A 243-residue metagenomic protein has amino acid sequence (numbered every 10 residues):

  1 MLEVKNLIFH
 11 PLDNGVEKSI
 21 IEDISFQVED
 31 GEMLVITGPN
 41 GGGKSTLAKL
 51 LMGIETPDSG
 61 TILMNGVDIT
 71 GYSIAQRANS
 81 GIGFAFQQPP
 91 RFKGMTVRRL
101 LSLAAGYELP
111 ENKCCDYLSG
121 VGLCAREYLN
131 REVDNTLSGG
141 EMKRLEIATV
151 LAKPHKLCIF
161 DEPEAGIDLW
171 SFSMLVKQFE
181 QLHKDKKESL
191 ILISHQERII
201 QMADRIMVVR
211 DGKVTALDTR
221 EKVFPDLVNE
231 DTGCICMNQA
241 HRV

Functional and structural regions predicted by a protein language model:
L2, S19-D23: Conserved structural motif at the start of ABC-family nucleotide-binding domains
T37-P39: The feature captures the beta-strand-to-loop junction immediately N-terminal to the Walker
M52: Helix-to-loop junction immediately C-terminal to a conserved catalytic motif
G60-V67, K113: Conserved ABC transporter NBD signature motif
D68-G83: ABC ATPase NBD coupling module
Q88, G94-K113: Q-loop/switch helix immediately C-terminal to the Walker
I159-P163: Walker B catalytic motif
K213-M237: Conserved beta-strand-loop-alpha-helix hinge in the C-terminal portion of ABC ATPase nucleotide-binding domains
